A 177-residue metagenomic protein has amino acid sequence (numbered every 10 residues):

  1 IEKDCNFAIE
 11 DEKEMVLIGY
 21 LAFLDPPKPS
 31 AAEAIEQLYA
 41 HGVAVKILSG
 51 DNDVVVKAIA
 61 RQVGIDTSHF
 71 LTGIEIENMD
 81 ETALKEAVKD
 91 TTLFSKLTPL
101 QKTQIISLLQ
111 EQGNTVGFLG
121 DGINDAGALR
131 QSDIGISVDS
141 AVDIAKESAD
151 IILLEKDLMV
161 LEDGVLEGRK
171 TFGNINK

Functional and structural regions predicted by a protein language model:
I1-I123, R130-D133, I175: Cytosolic catalytic headpiece
G122-K177: Mg2+-dependent phosphoryl-transfer enzymes with acidic/Ser/Thr/Gly-rich catalytic loops
